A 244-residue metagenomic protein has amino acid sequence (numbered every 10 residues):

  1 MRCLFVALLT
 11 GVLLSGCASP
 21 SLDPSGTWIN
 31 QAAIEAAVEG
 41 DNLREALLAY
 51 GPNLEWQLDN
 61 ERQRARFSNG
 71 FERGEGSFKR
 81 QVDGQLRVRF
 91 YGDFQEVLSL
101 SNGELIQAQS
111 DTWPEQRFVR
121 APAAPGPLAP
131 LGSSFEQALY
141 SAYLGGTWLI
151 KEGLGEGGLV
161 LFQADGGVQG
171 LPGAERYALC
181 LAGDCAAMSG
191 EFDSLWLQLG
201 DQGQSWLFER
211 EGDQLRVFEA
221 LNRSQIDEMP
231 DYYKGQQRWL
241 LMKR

Functional and structural regions predicted by a protein language model:
M1-L4: Positively charged n-region of N-terminal signal peptides that target proteins for export
A7-L8: Sec-dependent N-terminal signal peptides
S15-G16: C-terminal motif of bacterial Sec signal peptides marking the signal peptidase cleavage site
P24-T27, G146-T147: A glycine-anchored, Pro-Gly-centered beta-turn/N-cap motif
A33-E39, L48-E104, E152-G158, V168-W239 (+1 more regions): Contiguous, well-ordered beta-strand patches that form the walls/edges of small beta-barrel/beta-sandwich domains
N42-R44: Mixed-charge, low-complexity intrinsically disordered segments
A108-L154: Surface-exposed beta-loop interaction hotspot
V160-F162: Polybasic phosphoinositide-binding surfaces of eukaryotic membrane-targeting domains
